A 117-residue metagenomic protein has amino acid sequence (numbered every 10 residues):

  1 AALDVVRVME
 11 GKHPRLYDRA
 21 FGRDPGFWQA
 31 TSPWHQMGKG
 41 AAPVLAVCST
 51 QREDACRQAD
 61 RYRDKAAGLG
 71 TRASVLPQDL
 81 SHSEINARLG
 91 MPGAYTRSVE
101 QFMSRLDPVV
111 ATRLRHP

Functional and structural regions predicted by a protein language model:
A2-Q36: Mobile cap/lid helix-loop segments that gate and shape the active-site cleft of serine hydrolases
V5, T50-C56: Acidic catalytic loop of the alpha/beta-hydrolase fold
M9-K12, G40, A87-G90: Short, function-defining helix-loop hinge/capping sites that tune catalysis or transport
P14, S32, R52, L89 (+1 more regions): Serine-centered coil/turn micro-motif
P33-A41, Q58: Conserved serine/cysteine hydrolase catalytic core
L45-V47, R57-P117: C-terminal catalytic histidine-bearing segment of alpha/beta-hydrolase fold enzymes
